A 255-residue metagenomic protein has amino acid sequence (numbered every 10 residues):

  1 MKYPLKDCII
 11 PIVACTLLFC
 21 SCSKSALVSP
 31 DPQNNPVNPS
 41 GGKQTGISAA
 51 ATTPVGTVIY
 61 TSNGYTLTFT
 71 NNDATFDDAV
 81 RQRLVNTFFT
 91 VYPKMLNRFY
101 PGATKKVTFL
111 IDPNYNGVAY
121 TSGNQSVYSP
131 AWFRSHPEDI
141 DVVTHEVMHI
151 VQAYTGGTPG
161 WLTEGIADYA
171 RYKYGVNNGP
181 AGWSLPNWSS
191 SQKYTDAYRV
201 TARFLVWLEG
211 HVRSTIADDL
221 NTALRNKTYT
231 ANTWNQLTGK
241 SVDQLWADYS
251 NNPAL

Functional and structural regions predicted by a protein language model:
M1-K6, P11-I12, T16-V58, N63: Bacterial Sec-dependent N-terminal signal peptides
G42-T52, T57, L208-L255: Pan-zinc metallopeptidase signature
G46, A51-T144, Y154: Juxtacatalytic substrate-recognition/specificity segment
D78-T90, F133-V142, G157-W161, Q192-R199 (+2 more regions): Soluble non-cytosolic domains of exported or imported proteins
N86-F89, P93, D141, D168 (+4 more regions): Solvent-exposed, polar/charged alpha-helical surfaces in well-ordered, non-transmembrane soluble domains, broadly
V91, G156-T201: Post-HExxH zinc-binding segment in Zn-dependent metallohydrolases
L96-D112, T155-G160, G179-P186, L205 (+1 more regions): Surface-exposed patches in mature extracellular/periplasmic domains of secreted proteins
D141-Y154, E164-D168: Active-site recognition of the HExxH zinc-binding catalytic motif
